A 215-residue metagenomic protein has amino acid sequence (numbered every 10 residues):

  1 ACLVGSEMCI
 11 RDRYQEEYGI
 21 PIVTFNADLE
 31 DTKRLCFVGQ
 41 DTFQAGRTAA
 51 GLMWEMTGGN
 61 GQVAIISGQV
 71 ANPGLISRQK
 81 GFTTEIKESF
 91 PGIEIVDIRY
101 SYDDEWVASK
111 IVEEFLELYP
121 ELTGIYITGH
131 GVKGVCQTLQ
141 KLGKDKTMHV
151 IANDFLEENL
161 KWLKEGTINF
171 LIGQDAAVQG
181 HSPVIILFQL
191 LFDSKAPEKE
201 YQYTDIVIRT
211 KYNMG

Functional and structural regions predicted by a protein language model:
A1-G5, C9-I10: Single conserved hydrophobic/aromatic residue that forms the stacking wall/gate of nucleotide- or nucleobase-binding
R11-Q44, L156-K164: Flexible loop/hinge segments that line or gate small-molecule binding clefts
V23, G129-V132, Q140-F170: Venus flytrap/periplasmic-binding-protein-like
V38-G61, A108-S109, N159, D175-F192: Hydrophobic alpha-helical segments within soluble ligand-binding/sensing domains
A45-A49, P73-I93, I111, G134 (+1 more regions): Short, solvent-exposed amphipathic alpha-helices that sit in or adjacent to ligand/effector-binding or catalytic
Q62-I65, K87-E105: Short beta-strand elements in bilobed, periplasmic/extracellular small-molecule ligand-binding domains
V70, D175-G215: Hinge/cleft segment of the Venus flytrap/periplasmic-binding protein
D97-L118, V132-G134: Structural motif
